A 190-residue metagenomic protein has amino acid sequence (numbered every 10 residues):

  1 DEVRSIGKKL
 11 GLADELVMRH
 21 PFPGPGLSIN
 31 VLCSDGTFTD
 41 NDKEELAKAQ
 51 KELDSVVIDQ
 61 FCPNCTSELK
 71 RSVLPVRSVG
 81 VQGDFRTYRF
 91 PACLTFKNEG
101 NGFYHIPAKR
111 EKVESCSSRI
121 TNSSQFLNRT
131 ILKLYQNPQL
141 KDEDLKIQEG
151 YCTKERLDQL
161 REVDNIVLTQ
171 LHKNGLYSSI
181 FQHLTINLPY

Functional and structural regions predicted by a protein language model:
D1-Y190: ATP/NTP-dependent adenylation/nucleotidyl-transfer catalytic domains that generate, transfer, or process NMP-activated
